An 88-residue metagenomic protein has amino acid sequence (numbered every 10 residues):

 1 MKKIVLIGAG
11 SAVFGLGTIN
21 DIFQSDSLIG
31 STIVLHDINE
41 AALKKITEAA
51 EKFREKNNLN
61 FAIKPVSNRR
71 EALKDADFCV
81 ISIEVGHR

Functional and structural regions predicted by a protein language model:
M1-R88: Metallocofactor- and cofactor-centric catalytic cores in central/energy metabolism, strongly enriched
